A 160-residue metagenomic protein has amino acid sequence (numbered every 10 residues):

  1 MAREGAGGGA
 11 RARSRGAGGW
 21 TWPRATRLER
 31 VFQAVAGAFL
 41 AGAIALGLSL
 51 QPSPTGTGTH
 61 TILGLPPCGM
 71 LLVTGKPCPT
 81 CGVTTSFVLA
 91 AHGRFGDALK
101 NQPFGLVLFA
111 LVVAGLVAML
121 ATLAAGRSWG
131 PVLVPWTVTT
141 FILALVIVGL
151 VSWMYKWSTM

Functional and structural regions predicted by a protein language model:
A2-T26, A125-P135: Membrane-interfacial, low-structure loops and terminal tails that flank and connect transmembrane helices in multi-pass
R24-A36, W136-F141: N-terminal membrane topogenic signal
L28-S53: N-terminal signal-anchor transmembrane alpha helix
G56-L99: Extracytosolic (periplasmic/ER-lumenal) interhelical loops and adjacent juxtamembrane/interface segments of multi-pass
T84-T85, L99-V112: Membrane-interface loop-to-helix entry segments
S86-A90, G115-W129: Transmembrane alpha-helical segments of integral membrane proteins
S128-V148: Interfacial loop-to-transmembrane junctions
S152-M160: Juxtamembrane boundary at the C-terminal end of a transmembrane helix
